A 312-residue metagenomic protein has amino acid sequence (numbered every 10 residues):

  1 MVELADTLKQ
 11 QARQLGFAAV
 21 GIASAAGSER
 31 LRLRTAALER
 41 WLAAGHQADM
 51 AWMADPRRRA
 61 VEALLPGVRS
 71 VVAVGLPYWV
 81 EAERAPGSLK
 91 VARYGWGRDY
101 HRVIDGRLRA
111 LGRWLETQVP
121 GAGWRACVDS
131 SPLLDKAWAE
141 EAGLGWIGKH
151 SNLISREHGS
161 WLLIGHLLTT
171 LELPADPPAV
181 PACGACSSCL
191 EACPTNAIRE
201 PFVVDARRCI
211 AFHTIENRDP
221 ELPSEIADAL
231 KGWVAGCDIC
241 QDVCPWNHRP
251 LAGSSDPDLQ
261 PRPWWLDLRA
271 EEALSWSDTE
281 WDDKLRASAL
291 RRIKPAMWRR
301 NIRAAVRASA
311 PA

Functional and structural regions predicted by a protein language model:
M1-A182, K231: Auxiliary alpha/beta "docking" domains used to position bulky ligands
F17, S188-A211, R218, L230-D258: Iron-sulfur cluster-binding cysteine motifs and their immediate structural context in ferredoxin-like electron-transfer
G106, L162, V204, A235 (+1 more regions): Conserved active-site and cofactor/substrate-binding residues in soluble primary-metabolism enzymes
I154-P178, A206-I226, D278-D282: Short, charged low-complexity linear segments at domain edges
A185: SIR2/sirtuin NAD+-dependent deacylase catalytic core
L222-A312: Alpha-helical scaffold domains
